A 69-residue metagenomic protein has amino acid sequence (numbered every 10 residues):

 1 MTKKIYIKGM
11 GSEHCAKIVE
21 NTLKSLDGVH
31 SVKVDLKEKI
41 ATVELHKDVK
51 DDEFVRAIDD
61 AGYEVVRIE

Functional and structural regions predicted by a protein language model:
M1-E69: Flexible metal-binding regulatory segments at protein termini and peripheral loops
